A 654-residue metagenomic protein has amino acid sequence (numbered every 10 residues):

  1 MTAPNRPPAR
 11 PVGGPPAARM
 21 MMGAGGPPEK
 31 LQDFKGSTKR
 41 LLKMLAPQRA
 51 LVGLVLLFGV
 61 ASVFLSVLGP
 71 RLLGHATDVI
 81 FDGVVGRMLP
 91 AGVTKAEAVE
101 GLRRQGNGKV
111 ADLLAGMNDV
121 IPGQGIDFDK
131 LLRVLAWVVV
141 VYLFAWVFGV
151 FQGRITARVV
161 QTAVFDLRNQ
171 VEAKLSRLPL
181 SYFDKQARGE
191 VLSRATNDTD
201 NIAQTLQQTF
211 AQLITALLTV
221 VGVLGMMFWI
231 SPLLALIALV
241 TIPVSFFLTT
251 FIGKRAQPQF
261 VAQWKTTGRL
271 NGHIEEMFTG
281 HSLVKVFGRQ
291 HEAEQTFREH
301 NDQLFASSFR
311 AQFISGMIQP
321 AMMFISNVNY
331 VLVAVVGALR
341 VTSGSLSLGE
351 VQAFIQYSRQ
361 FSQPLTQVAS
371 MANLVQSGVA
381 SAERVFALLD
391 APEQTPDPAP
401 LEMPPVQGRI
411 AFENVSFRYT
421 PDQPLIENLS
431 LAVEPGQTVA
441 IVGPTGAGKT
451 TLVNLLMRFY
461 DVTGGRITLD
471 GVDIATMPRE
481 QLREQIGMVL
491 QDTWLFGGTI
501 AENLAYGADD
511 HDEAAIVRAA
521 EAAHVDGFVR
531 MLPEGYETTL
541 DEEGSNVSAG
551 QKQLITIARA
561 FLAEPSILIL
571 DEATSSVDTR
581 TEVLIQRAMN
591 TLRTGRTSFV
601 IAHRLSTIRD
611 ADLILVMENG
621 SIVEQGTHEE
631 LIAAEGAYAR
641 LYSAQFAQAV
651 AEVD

Functional and structural regions predicted by a protein language model:
M1-G69, L73, V79-V138, Q152-T156 (+8 more regions): Membrane-integrated ABC transporters
M22-E29, F81-V85, Q161, N169-S193 (+8 more regions): Short intracellular "coupling" helices and adjacent cytoplasmic loop segments at the cytosolic face of multi-pass
F34-T38, L42, G53-L54, R168 (+9 more regions): Alpha-helical membrane-protein architecture signal
P47, L180-S181, N197-L206, F210 (+8 more regions): An intracellular "coupling" helix at the cytosolic face of ABC transporter transmembrane type-1 domains
L51-F64, Q208-Q263, L332-L346, Q363: Transmembrane helices of ABC transporter permease
A61-L65, G69, V139, L143-V160 (+5 more regions): Hydrophobic alpha-helical membrane-associated segments
M226-V240, R310-E383, L388-L389: Helix-loop-helix
D397-P398, M403-D654: ABC-type nucleotide-binding domain
